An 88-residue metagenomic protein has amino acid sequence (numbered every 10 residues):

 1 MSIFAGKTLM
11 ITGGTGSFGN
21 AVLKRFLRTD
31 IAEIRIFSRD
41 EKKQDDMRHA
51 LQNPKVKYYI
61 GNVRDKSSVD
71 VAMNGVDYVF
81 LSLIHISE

Functional and structural regions predicted by a protein language model:
M1-K7: A short, basic/flexible loop-to-alpha-helix module at the beginning of a structural domain
L9-R25, T29: N-terminal Rossmann NAD(P)H-binding glycine-rich loop of SDR-like oxidoreductase domains
M10, R35, Y59: Conserved Rossmann-like nucleotide-binding pocket used by diverse enzymes that bind dinucleotide cofactors
T12, V76-S82: Rossmann-fold scaffold of SDR-type NAD(P)-dependent oxidoreductases
D30-K43: Conserved glycine-rich Rossmann-like NAD(P)H-binding loop of the short-chain dehydrogenase/reductase
M47-P54: Short, conserved SAM-binding/catalytic segment of Class I S-adenosyl-L-methionine-dependent methyltransferases
K57-Y78: Conserved Rossmann-fold cofactor-binding substructure of NAD(P)-dependent oxidoreductases
I84-E88: Conserved small/polar residues in nucleotide/adenosyl-binding loops
